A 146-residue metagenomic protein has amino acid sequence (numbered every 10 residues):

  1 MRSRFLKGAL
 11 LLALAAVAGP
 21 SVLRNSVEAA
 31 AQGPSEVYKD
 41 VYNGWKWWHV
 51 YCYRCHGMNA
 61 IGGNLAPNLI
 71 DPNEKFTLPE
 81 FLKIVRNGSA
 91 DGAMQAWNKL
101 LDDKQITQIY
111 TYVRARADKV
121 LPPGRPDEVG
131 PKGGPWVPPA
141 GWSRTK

Functional and structural regions predicted by a protein language model:
M1-L12: Bacterial N-terminal signal peptides that target proteins for export
A16-S26: C-terminal segment of classical bacterial N-terminal signal peptides
R24-Q32, W48-A60: Charged, low-complexity, helix/coiled-coil-prone segments
A30-P34, Y38, K46, A96-K146: Flexible coil segments in periplasmic/lumen-exposed cytochrome c-class electron-transfer proteins
P34-W45, G57-W97: Gly/Gly-Pro-rich "capping" loops immediately C-terminal to redox-active cysteine motifs in periplasmic/lumenal
H49, Y53, E74, R86-A90 (+1 more regions): Sec-exported extracytoplasmic/periplasmic mature domains
